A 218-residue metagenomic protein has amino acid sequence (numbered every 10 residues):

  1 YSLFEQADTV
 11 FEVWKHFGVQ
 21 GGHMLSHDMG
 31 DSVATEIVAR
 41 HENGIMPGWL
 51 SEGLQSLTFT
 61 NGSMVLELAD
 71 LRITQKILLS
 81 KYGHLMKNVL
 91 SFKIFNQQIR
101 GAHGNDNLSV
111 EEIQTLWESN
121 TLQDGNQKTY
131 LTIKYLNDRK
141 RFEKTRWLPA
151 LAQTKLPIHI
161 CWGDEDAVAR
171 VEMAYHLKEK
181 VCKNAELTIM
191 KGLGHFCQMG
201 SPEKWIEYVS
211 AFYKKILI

Functional and structural regions predicted by a protein language model:
Y1-L25, M29-I189, Q198, P202 (+2 more regions): Flexible "cap/lid" subdomain of the alpha/beta-hydrolase fold that forms the substrate-access gate
L193: Conserved short acidic donor-positioning loop in nucleotide-sugar-dependent glycosyltransferases
